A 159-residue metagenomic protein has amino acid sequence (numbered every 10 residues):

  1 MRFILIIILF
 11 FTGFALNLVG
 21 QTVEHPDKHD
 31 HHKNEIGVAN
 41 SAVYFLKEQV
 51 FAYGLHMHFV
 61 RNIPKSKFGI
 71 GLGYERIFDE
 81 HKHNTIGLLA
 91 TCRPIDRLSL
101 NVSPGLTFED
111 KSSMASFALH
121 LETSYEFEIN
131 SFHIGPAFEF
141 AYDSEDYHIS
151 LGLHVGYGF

Functional and structural regions predicted by a protein language model:
M1-H31: Cleavable N-terminal export/targeting peptides
G20-E75: Short glycine/proline- and aromatic-enriched beta-strand/turn motifs that initiate or cap beta-hairpins
H32-N34, Q49-L55, K82-I86, F108 (+3 more regions): Residues that define the transmembrane beta-barrel architecture of outer-membrane proteins
H32-V38, F68-L72, L98-V102, L119 (+2 more regions): Transmembrane beta-strands of outer-membrane beta-barrel proteins
V38-A42, M57, L72-R76, L88-A90 (+4 more regions): Transmembrane beta-barrel strands of outer-membrane/channel proteins
A42-E48, F78-K82, D96, F108-S112 (+1 more regions): Gram-negative outer-membrane beta-barrel proteins
V60-S66, R93-S99, E128-N130, G158: Outer-membrane beta-barrel channels and translocator barrels
E126-F127, Y147-F159: Outer-membrane beta-barrel "beta-signal"
